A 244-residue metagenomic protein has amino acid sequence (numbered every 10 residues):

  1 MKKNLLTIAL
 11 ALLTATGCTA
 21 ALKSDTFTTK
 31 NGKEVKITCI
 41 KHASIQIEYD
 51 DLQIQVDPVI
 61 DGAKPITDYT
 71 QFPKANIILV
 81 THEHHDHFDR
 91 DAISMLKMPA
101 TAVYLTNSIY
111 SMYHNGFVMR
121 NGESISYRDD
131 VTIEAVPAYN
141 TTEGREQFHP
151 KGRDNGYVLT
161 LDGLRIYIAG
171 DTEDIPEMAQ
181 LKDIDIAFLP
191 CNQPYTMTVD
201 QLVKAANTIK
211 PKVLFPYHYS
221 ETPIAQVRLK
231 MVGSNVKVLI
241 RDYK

Functional and structural regions predicted by a protein language model:
K2-D50, G233-S234, Y243: Zn-dependent metallo-beta-lactamase
L22-G32, I40, S44-E83, R90-S94 (+2 more regions): Pre-active-site segment of Zn-dependent metallo-hydrolases
T29-I37, E48-I54, S124-E134, T160-I166: Beta-strand-turn-beta hairpins that frame and shape the catalytic cleft of phosphate-ester-processing enzymes
Q55-P58, A75-D86, V103-N107, Y167-G170 (+3 more regions): Active-site neighborhood of phospho(di)ester-bond hydrolases with catalytic His/Asp-centered motifs
D61-K64, H84-F88, Y110-Y113, E123-S126 (+4 more regions): Active-site environment of divalent metal-dependent phosphoester hydrolases
T67-R128: Active-site HxH/HxHxD metal-binding segment of metal-dependent hydrolases
N115-V131, K151, V203, N207-K244: Binuclear metal-ion centers of metallo-dependent hydrolases, dominated by the metallo-beta-lactamase
N140-T208: Active-site-proximal loop/helix segments of hydrolase catalytic cores
